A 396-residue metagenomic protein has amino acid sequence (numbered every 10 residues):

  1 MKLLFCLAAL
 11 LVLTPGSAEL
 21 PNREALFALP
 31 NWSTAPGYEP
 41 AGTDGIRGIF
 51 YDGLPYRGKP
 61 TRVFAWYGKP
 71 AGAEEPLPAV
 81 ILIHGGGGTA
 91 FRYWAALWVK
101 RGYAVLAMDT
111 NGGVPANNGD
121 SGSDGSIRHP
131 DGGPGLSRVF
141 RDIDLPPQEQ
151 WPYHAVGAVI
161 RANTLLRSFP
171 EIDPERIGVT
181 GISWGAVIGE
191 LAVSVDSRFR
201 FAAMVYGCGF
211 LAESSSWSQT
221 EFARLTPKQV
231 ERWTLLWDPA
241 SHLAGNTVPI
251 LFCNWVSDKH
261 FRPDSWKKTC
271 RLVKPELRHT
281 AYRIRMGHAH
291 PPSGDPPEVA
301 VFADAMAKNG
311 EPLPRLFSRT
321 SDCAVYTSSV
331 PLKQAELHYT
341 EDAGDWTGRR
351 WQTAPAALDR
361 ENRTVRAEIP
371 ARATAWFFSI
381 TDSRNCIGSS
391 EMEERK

Functional and structural regions predicted by a protein language model:
L29-E74: N-terminal cap/lid segment of alpha/beta-hydrolase-fold proteins
F64, E75-G85, V105: Short beta-strand element of the alpha/beta-hydrolase
E75, S137-I182: Gly/Ser-rich "nucleophile elbow"/oxyanion-hole loop immediately N-terminal to the catalytic nucleophile in hydrolases
R92, A96-V156, G209-E221: Cap/lid segment of the alpha/beta-hydrolase catalytic domain
I160-R232: Primarily recognizes the serine-hydrolase "nucleophile elbow" in alpha/beta-hydrolase and SGNH/GDSL folds
E213-V273: The feature captures the conserved acid-bearing segment of alpha/beta-hydrolase catalytic domains
V273-H290: Catalytic histidine neighborhood in serine/cysteine hydrolases with alpha/beta-hydrolase-type architecture
G294, V299-Y339, Q352-N362: Surface beta-strand/loop "capping" patches
